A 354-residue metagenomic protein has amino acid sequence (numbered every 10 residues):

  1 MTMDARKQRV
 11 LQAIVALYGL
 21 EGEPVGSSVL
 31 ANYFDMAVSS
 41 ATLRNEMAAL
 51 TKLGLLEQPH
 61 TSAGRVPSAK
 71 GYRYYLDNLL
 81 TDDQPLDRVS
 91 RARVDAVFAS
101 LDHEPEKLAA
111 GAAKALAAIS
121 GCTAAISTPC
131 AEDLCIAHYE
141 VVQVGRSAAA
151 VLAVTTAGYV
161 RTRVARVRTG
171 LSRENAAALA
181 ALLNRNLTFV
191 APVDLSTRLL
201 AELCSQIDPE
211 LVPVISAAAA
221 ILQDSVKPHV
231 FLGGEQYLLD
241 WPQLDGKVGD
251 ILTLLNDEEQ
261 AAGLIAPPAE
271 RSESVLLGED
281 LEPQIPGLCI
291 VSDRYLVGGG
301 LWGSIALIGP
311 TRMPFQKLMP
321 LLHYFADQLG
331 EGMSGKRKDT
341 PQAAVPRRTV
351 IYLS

Functional and structural regions predicted by a protein language model:
M1, L80-D82: Generic N-terminal leader/targeting and pre-domain segments
M1-Q12: Short alpha-helical segments that sit at the start of domains
L11-V15, Y72: Hydrophobic residues on short alpha-helical segments
A16-E23: Short helix-capping/hinge SLiMs at alpha-helix to coil transitions
V25-L80: N-terminal helix-turn-helix
D83-S354: Intrinsically disordered, acidic Ser/Thr/Pro-rich low-complexity regulatory segments
